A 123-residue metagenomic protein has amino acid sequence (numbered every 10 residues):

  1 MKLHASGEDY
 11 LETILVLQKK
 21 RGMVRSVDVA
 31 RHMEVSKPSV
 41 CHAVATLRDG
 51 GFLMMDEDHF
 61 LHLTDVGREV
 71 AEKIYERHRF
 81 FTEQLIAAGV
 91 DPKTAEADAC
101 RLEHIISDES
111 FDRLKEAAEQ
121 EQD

Functional and structural regions predicted by a protein language model:
K2-V35: N-terminal helix-turn-helix DNA-binding core of bacterial DNA-binding proteins
H4, L63-T64, S107: Residue-level signal for threonine
S26-E57: Canonical helix-turn-helix DNA-binding module
S36, G89-K93: Helix N-cap / loop-to-helix initiation motif
H59-R77: Basic, amphipathic "hinge/linker" alpha-helix immediately C-terminal to the N-terminal HTH DNA-binding motif
H78-F80, E96: A generic alpha-helix surface/boundary motif
Q84-I86: Clustered cysteine/histidine zinc-coordinating segments, centered on FYVE zinc fingers that bind PI3P and target
A97-D123: C-terminal regulatory/oligomerization modules of transcriptional regulators
